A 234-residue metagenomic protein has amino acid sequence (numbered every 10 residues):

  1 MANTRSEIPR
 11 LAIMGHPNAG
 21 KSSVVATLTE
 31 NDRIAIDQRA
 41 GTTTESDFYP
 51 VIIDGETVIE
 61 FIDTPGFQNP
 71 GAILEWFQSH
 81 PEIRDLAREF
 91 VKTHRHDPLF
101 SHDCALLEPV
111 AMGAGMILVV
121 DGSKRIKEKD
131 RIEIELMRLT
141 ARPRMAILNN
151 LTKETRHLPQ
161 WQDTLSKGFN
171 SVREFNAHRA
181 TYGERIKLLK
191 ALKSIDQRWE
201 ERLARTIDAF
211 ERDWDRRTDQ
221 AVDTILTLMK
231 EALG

Functional and structural regions predicted by a protein language model:
M1-L86, F90: Conserved G1/Walker A P-loop phosphate-binding module
M1-M14, A19, V25, K193-G234: C-terminal-of-GTPase-core extension/linker across diverse P-loop GTPases
A19, T29, G66, P70 (+5 more regions): Non-catalytic alpha-helical coupling and interface elements of nucleotide-dependent molecular machines and regulators
T42, G66-Q68, S123-R125, L151-E154 (+1 more regions): Conserved nucleotide-binding/hydrolysis micro-motifs of P-loop NTPases
G71-E75, K129, H157, E184-I186: Short, conserved acidic/polar surface loops in the N-terminal third of protein domains
Q78-V172: Conserved C-terminal guanine-recognition region of P-loop GTPase G domains, centered on the G4
N150-R217: Canonical P-loop GTPase G-domain recognition
